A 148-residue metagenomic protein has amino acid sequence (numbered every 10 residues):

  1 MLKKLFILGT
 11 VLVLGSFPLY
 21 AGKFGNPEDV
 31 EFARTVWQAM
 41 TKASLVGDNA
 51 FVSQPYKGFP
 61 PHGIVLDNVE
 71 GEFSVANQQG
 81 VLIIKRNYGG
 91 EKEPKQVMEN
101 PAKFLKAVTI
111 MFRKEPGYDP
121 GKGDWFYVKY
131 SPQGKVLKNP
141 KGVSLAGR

Functional and structural regions predicted by a protein language model:
M1-L2: N-terminal secretory signal peptides that target proteins for export/translocation
L5-L14: Sec-dependent N-terminal signal peptides
G15-S16, V97: Alpha-helix boundary/interfacial micro-motifs
F17-A21: Sec/Tat signal peptide C-region and signal peptidase I cleavage site
G22-G147: Extracytoplasmic c-type cytochrome modules immediately beyond a signal peptide or single-pass transmembrane anchor
